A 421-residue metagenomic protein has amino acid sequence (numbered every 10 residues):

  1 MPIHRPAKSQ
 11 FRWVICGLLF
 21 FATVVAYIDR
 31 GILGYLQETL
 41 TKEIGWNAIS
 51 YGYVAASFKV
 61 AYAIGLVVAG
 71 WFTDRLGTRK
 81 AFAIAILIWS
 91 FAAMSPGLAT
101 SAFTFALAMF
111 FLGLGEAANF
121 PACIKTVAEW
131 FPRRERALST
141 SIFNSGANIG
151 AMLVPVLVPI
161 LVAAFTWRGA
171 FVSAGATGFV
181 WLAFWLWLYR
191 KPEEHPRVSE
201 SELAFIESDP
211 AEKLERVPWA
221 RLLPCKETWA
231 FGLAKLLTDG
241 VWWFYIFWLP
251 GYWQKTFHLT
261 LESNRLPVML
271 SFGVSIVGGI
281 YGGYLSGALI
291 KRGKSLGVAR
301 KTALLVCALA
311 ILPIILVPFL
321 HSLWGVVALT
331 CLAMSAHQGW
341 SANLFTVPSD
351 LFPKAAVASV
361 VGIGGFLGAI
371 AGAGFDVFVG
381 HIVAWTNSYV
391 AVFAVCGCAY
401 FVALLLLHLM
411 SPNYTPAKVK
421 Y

Functional and structural regions predicted by a protein language model:
V14-A48, N119, Y245-P250: Extracytoplasmic
G31, K59-V67, A151-M152, F272-I280 (+2 more regions): Residue-level signature of mid-helix packing/kink "hotspots" within the transmembrane helices of 12-pass Major
L33-G34, C225-G282, H337-F345, S349 (+1 more regions): Extracytoplasmic gate region of multi-pass secondary transporters
G45, G77, L98-T104, G115 (+3 more regions): Helix-breaking motifs and short loop linkers at transmembrane-helix boundaries and internal kinks in secondary membrane
I64-F103: Conserved MFS/SLC helix-loop-helix module at the cytosolic interface between two early adjacent transmembrane helices
L87-T100, V306-H321: C-terminal ends and interior cores of transmembrane alpha-helices in multi-pass membrane transporters/permeases
A108-N148: Cytoplasmic helix-loop-helix junction between adjacent transmembrane helices in 12-TM secondary transporters
F143-P196: Helix-loop-helix hairpin linking two adjacent transmembrane segments in secondary transporters
